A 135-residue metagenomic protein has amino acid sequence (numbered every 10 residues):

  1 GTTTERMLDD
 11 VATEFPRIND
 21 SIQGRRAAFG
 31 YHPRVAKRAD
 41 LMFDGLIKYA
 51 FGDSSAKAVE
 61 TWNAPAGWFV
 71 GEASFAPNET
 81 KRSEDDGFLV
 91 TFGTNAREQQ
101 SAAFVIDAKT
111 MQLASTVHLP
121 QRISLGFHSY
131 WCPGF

Functional and structural regions predicted by a protein language model:
G1-F135: Beta-propeller domains
